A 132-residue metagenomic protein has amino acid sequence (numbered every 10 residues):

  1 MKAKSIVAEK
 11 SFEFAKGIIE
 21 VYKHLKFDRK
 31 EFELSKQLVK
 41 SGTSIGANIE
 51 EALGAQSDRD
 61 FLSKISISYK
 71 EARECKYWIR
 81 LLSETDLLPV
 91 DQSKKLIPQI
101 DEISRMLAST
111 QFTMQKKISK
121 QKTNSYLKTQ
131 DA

Functional and structural regions predicted by a protein language model:
M1-E51, A55-A132: Short, C-terminally biased terminal segments at protein or domain edges
